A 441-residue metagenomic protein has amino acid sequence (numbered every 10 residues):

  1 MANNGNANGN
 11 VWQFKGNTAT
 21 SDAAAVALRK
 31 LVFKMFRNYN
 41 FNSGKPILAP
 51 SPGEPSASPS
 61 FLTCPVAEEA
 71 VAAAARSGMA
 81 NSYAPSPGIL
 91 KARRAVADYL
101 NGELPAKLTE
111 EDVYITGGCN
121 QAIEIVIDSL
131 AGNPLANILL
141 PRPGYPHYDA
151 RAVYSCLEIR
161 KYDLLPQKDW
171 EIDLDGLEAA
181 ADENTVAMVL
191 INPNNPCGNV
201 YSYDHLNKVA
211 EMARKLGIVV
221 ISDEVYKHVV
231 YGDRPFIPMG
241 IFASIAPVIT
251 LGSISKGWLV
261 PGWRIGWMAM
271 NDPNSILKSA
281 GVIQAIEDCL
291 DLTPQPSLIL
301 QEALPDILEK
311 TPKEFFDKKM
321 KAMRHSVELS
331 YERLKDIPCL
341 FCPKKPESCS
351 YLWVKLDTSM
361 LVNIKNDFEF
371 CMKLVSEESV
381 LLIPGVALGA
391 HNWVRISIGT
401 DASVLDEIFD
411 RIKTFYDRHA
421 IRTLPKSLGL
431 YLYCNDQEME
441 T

Functional and structural regions predicted by a protein language model:
M1-A27, A420-T441: Eukaryotic N-terminal low-complexity, Ser/Thr- and Lys/Arg-rich leader segments that predominantly function as
N4-G5, E69-A70, I241-R324, E328-D336 (+2 more regions): Conserved core segment of the aminotransferase class I/II
N8-G118, I125, G176, Q295 (+2 more regions): N-terminal small-domain helix-loop-helix segment of the aminotransferase-like
P50, V71, V96, V113 (+13 more regions): Generic structural signal for small/hydrophobic residues in well-ordered secondary structure, especially within
A72, R76-M212, H228-F242, I249 (+3 more regions): Conserved core of the PLP fold type I
D98, G102, N363-I364, E369-L382 (+1 more regions): PLP-dependent enzyme catalytic core of the Aspartate aminotransferase-like
S155, K215-L216, A246, E378 (+1 more regions): Helix C-cap/helix->beta junction micro-motif
P305, M320-Y331, C342-S359: Conserved glycine-rich beta-strand-loop-beta hairpin in the small C-terminal domain of fold type I
